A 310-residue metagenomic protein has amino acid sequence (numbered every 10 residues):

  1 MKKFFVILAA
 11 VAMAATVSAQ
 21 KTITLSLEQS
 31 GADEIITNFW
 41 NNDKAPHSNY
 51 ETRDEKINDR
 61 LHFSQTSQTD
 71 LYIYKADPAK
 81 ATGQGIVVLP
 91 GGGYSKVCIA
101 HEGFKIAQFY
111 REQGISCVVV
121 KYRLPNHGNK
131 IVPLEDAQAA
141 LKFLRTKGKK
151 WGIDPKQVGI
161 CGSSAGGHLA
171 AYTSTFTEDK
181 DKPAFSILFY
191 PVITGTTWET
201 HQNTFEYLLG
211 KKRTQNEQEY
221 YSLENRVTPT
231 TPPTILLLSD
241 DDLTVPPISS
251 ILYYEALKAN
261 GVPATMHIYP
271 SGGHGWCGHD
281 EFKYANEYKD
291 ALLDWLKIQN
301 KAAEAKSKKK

Functional and structural regions predicted by a protein language model:
T22-K80: N-terminal cap/lid segment of alpha/beta-hydrolase-fold proteins
N58, P191-R226, P232: Mobile cap/lid helix-loop segments that gate and shape the active-site cleft of serine hydrolases
T82-G91: Short beta-strand element of the alpha/beta-hydrolase
V97-A107, V118-P155, H279-E287: Catalytic nucleophile-loop/oxyanion-hole region of alpha/beta-hydrolase and closely related hydrolase-like folds
A139-T204, Q218: Primarily recognizes the serine-hydrolase "nucleophile elbow" in alpha/beta-hydrolase and SGNH/GDSL folds
L236-L238, D242: Short beta-strand/loop motif that positions the catalytic acidic residue of the alpha/beta-hydrolase fold
L243-S249: Conserved alpha/beta-hydrolase "acid-adjacent" motif
I251-K310: C-terminal catalytic histidine-bearing segment of alpha/beta-hydrolase fold enzymes
